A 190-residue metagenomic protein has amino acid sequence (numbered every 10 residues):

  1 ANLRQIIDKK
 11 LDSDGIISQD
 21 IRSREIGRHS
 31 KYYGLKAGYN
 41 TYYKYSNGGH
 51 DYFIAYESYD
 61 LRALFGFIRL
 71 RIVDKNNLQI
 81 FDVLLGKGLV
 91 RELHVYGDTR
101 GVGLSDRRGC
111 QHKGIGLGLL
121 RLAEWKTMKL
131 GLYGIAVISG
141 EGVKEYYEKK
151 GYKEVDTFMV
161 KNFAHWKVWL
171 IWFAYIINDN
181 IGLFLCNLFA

Functional and structural regions predicted by a protein language model:
A1-K87, R91, L104-Q111: C-terminal scaffold of the Radical SAM
V95-R100, Y133: Long C-terminal interaction/binding lobes of large macromolecular proteins
D106-T127: Conserved acetyl-CoA-binding loop-helix of GNAT-fold acetyltransferases
L122, I138-L170: Active-site/acyl-donor-binding loops of N-acyltransferases
W125-S139: Conserved GNAT acetyl-CoA-binding A-motif
W169-A190: Terminal signal-anchor or tail-anchor transmembrane helices that tether membrane-associated enzymes to cellular
